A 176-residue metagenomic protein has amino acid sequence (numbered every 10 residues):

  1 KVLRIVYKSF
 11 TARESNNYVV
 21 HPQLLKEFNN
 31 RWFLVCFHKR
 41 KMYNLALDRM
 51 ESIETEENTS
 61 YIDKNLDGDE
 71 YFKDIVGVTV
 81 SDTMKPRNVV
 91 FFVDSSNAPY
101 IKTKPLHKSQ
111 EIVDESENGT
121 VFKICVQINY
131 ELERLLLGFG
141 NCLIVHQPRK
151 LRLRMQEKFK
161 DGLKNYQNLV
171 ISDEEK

Functional and structural regions predicted by a protein language model:
K1-V90: Core beta-strand-centered patch of the WYL/Sm-like small regulatory domain
K73-K176: Polybasic (Lys/Arg-rich)
